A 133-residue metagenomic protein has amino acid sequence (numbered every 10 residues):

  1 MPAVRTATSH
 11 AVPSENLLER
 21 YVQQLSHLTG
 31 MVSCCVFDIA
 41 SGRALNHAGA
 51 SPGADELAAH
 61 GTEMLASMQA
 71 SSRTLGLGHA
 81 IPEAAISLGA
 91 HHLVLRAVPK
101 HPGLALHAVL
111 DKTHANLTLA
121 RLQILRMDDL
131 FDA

Functional and structural regions predicted by a protein language model:
M1-A133: Non-catalytic interaction/Regulatory regions outside core domains
